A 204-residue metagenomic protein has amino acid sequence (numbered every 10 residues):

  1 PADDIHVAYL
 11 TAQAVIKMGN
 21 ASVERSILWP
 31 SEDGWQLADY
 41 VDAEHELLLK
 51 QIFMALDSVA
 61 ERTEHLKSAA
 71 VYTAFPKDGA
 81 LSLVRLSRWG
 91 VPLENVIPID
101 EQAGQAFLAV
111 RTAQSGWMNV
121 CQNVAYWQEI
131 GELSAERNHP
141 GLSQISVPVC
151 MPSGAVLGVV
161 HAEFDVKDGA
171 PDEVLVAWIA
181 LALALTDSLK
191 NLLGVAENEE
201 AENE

Functional and structural regions predicted by a protein language model:
P1-R88, V195-E204: Intrinsically disordered, low-complexity terminal regulatory regions
E44-Q51, G104, E173-A177, L181: Short amphipathic alpha-helical segments
Y72-E132: Regulatory sensory and allosteric helical modules in signal-transduction proteins and certain transcription factors
E101, N138, A170: Residue-level marker of regulatory loop/turn positions in helix-turn-helix DNA-binding domains and in histidine
A135-L142: Short loop/turn motifs at secondary-structure junctions and domain boundaries
S143-M151: A short, aliphatic-rich beta-strand micro-motif
G158-E204: Juxtadomain coupling helices with adjacent low-complexity linkers
